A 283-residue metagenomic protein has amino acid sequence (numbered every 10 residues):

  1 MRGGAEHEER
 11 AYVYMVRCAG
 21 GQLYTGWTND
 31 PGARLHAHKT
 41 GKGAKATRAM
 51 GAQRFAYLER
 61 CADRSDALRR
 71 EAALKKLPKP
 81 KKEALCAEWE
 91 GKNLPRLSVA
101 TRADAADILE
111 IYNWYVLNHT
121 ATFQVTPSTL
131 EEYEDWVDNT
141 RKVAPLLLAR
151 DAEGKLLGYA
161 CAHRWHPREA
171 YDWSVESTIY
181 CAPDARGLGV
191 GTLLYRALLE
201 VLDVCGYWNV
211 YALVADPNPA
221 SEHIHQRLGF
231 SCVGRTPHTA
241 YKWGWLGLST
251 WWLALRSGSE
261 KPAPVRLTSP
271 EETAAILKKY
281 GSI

Functional and structural regions predicted by a protein language model:
M1-L94: GIY-YIG nuclease catalytic motif and its immediate N-terminal context
R17, P127-D184, Y195-R196, L255-R256: Acetyl-CoA-dependent GNAT
R96-I108: A short beta-loop-alpha structural element at the N-terminal edge of CoA-dependent acyl/N-acetyltransferase catalytic
L109, N113-W136: Conserved GNAT-fold acetyl-CoA-binding loop/helix
C161-R164, Y211-V214, S231-G247: Conserved catalytic-core motifs of GNAT/GCN5-like acyltransferases
T192, D216-G234, W245: Conserved active-site alpha-helix within GNAT-family acetyltransferase domains
L202-V214, I224: Conserved GNAT acetyl-CoA-binding A-motif
H238-I283: C-terminal "cap" of GNAT-fold acetyltransferases
